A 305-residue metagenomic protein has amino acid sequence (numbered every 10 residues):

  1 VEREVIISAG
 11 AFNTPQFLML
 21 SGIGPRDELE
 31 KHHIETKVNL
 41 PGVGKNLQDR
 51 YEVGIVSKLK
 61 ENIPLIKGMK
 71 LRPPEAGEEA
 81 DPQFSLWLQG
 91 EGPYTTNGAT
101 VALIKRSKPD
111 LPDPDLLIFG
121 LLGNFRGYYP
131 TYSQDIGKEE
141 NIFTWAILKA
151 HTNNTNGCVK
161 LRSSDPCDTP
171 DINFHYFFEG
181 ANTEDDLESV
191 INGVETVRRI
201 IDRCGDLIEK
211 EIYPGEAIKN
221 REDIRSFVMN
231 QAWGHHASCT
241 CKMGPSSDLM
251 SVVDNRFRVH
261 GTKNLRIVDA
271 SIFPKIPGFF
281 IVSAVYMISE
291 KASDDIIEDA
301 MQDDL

Functional and structural regions predicted by a protein language model:
V1-E4, S8: Core beta-strand elements of the Rossmann-like FAD/NAD(P) dinucleotide-binding domain in flavoenzyme oxidoreductases
R3, L40-P41, S85-Y94, W145-I147 (+3 more regions): Active-site rim elements
A9-G10, S21: Glycine-rich, N-terminal phosphate-binding loop of Rossmann-like dinucleotide-binding domains
P15, P25-E139, E188, N192-L207 (+4 more regions): Mid-to-C-terminal "cap/lid" subdomains and adjacent gly/pro-rich loops that border and regulate access to redox
I104, R126, I142-E209: C-terminal segments that line or cap access tunnels to active or ligand-binding sites in enzymes and enzyme-associated
F119-L121, Y129, E140-A146, G205-I276: A glycine-rich dinucleotide-binding beta-alpha-beta segment and adjacent secondary-structure elements that constitute
K275-I296: A conserved FAD-binding loop/helix module that cradles the flavin
